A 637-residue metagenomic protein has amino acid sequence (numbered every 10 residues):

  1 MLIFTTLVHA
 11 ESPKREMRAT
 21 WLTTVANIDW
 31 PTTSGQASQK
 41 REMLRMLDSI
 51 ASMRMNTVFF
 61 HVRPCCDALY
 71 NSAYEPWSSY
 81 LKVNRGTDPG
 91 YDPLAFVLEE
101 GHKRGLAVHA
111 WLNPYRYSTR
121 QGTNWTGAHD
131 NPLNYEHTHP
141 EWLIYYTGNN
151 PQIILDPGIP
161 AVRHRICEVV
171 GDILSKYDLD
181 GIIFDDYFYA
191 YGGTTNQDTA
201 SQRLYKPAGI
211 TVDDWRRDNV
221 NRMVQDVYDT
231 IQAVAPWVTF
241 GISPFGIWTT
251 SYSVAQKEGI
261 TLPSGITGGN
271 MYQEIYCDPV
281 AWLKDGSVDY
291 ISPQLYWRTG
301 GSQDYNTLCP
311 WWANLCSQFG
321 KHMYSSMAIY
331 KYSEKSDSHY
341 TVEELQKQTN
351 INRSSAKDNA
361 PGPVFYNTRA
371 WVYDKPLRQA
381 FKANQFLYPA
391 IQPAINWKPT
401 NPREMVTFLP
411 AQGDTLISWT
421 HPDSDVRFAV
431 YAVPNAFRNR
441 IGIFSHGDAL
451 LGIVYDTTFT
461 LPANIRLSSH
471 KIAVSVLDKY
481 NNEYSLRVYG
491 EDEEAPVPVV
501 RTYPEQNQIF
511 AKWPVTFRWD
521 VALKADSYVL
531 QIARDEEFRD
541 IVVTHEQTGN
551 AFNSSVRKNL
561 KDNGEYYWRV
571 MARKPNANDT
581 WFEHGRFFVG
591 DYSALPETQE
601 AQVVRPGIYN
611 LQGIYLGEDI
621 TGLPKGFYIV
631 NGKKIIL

Functional and structural regions predicted by a protein language model:
T23, N27-A37, A110, Y115-D172 (+2 more regions): Active-site-adjacent "subsite" loops/lids of carbohydrate-active enzymes
A68-K82, R116-G148, Y187-A208, S251-I266: Aromatic- and acidic-residue-enriched segments that line the glycan-binding/catalytic groove of carbohydrate-active
A107-R120, I183-Y187, R216-Y272, K321-Y332: Aromatic-lined carbohydrate-recognition surfaces of secreted/lumenal glycan-active proteins
Y276-V280, K284-S302, Q318-K398: Substrate-binding cleft of secreted/luminal carbohydrate-active enzymes
G413-D425, W513-K524: Conserved aromatic anchor
P434, L461-E483, N559-N578: Beta-strand-rich modules
L477-P498, P575-D591: Extracellular fibronectin type III
S527-R539, D562-Y567, M571, Y592-L637: C-terminal outer-membrane/trafficking sorting elements
